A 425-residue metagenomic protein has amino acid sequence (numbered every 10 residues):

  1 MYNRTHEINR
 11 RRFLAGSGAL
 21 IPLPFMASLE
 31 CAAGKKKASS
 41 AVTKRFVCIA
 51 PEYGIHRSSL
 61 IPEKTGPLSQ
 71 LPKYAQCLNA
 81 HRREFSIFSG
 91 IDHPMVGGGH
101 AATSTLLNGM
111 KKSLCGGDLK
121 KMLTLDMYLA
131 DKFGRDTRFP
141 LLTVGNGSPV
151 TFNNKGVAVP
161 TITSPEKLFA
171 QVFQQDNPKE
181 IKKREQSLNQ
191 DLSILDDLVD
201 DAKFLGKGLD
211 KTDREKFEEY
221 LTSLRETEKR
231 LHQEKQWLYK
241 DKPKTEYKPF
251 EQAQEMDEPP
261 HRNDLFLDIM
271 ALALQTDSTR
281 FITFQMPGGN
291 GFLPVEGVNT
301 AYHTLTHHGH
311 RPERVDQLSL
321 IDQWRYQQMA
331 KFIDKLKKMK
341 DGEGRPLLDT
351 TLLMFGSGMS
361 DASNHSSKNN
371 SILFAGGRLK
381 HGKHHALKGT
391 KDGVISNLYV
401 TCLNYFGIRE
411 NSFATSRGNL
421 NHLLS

Functional and structural regions predicted by a protein language model:
M1-S425: Ligand-binding pockets and gating/stacking loops
